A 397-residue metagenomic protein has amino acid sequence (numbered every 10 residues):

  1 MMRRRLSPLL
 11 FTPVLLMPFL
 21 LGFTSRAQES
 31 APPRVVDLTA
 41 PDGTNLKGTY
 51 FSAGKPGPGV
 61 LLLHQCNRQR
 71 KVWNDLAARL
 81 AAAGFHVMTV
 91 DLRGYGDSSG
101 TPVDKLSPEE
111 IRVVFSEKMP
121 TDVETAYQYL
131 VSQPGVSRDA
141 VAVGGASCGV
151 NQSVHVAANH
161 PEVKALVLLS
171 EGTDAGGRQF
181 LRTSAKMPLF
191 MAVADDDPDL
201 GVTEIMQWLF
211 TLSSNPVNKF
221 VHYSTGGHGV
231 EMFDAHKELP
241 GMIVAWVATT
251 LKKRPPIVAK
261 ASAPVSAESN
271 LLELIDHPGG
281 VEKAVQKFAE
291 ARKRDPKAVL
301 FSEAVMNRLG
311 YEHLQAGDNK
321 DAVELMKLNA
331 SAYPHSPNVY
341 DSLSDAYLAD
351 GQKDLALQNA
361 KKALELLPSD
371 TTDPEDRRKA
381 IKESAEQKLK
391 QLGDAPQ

Functional and structural regions predicted by a protein language model:
Q28-A53: N-terminal cap/lid segment of alpha/beta-hydrolase-fold proteins
G57-Q65: Short beta-strand element of the alpha/beta-hydrolase
C66-A78, L92: The serine-hydrolase catalytic nucleophile loop
V72, P108-P134: Alpha/beta-hydrolase active-site loop
L80-L106: Conserved alpha/beta-hydrolase
A185, F190-V193: Short beta-strand/loop motif that positions the catalytic acidic residue of the alpha/beta-hydrolase fold
V217-L274, S384, G393: C-terminal catalytic histidine-bearing segment of alpha/beta-hydrolase fold enzymes
